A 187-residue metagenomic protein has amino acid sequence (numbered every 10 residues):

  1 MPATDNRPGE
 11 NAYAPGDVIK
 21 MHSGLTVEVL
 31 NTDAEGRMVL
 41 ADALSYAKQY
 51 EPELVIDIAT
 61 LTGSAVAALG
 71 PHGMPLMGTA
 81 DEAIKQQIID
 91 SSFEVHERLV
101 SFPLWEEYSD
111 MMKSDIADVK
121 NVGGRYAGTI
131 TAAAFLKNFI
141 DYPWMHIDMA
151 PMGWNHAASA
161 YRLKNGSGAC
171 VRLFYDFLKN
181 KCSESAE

Functional and structural regions predicted by a protein language model:
M1-E187: A generic structural signal for tightly packed, nonpolar segments enriched in small/aliphatic residues
